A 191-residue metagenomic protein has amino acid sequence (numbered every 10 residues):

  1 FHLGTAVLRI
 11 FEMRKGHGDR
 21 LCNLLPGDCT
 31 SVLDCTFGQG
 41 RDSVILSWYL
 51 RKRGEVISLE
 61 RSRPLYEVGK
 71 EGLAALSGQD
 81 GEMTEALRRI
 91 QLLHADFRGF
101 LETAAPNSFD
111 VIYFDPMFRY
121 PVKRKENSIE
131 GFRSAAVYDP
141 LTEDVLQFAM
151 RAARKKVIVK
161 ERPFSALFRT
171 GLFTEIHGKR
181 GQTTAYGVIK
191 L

Functional and structural regions predicted by a protein language model:
F1-S31, G40, V44: S-adenosyl-L-methionine
C29, F109-D110, R154: Local beta-strand N-terminus motif with an aromatic residue
L33, E55-I57: Conserved beta-strand positions in the Rossmann-like core of class I SAM-dependent methyltransferases
L33-D42, S108-E126: Conserved proline-anchored active-site loop of SAM-dependent methyltransferases that bridges a beta-strand
Q39-R53: Conserved SAM-binding loop of SAM-dependent methyltransferases across substrates and taxa, primarily the Class I
L59-V111: S-adenosyl-L-methionine
P116-V145, S165: Mobile active-site "lid"/loop adjacent to the S-adenosyl-L-methionine
T142-K190: Conserved Class I SAM-dependent methyltransferase catalytic core
